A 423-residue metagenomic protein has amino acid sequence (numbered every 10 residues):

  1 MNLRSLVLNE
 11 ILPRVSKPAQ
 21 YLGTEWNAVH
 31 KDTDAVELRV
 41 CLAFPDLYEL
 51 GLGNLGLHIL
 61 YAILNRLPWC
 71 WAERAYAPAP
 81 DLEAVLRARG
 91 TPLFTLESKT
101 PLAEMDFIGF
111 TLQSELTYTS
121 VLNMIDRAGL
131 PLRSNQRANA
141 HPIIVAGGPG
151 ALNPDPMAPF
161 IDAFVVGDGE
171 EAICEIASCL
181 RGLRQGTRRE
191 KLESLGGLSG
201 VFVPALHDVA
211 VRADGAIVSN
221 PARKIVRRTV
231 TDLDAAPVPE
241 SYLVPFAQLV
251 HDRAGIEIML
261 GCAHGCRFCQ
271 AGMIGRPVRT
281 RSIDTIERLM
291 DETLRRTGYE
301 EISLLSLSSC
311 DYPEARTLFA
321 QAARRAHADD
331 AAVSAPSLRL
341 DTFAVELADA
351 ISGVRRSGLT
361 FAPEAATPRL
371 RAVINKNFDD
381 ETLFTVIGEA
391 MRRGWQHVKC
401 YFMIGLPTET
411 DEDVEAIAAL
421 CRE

Functional and structural regions predicted by a protein language model:
M1-K17, L67: Helix-enriched interaction subdomains in cytosolic or periplasmic regions, typified by TIR/SEFIR signaling/NADase cores
I11-C41, Y48-E49, P204, A210-G255: N-terminal [4Fe-4S]-dependent radical SAM core
V40, F44-P45, G51-A62, R66-E73 (+3 more regions): Low-complexity, highly charged intrinsically disordered N-terminal segments that act as targeting/localization
L42-D46, L64, L243-R267, L294 (+1 more regions): N-terminal pre-triad scaffold of radical SAM enzymes
A43, E292-K399, M403-E423: Conserved SAM/AdoMet-binding glycine-rich loop
Y48-G51, P80-E83, L116-Y118, A151-P154 (+10 more regions): Flexible loop/turn segments at secondary-structure boundaries
A77-S219: Glycine-rich beta-alpha loop elements in corrinoid/cobalamin-binding modules across cobalamin-dependent enzymes
C269-T285: Iron-sulfur (Fe-S) cluster-binding segments and ferredoxin-like electron-carrier domains, especially [2Fe-2S]
